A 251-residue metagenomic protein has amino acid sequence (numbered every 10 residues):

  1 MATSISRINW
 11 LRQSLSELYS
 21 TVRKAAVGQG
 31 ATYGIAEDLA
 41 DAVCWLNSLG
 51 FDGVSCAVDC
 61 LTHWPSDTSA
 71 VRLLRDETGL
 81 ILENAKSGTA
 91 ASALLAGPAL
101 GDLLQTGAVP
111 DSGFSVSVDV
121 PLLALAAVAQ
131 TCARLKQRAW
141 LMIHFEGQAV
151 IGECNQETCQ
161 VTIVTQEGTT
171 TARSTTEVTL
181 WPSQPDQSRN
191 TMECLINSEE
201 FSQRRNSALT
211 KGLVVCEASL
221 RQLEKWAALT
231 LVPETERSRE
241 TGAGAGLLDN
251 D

Functional and structural regions predicted by a protein language model:
M1-V27: Generic N-terminal amphipathic, Lys/Arg-enriched alpha-helix
A2-R7, C56, L82-N84: Acidic, glycine/proline-rich low-complexity segments that act as flexible tails and inter-domain linkers
N9-R12, G30, G50, K136 (+1 more regions): Glycine-centered secondary-structure boundary/capping sites
Q13, E17, T21, A31-D38 (+5 more regions): Conserved active-site and cofactor/substrate-binding residues in soluble primary-metabolism enzymes
R23, Q29, G34-L80: N-terminal low-complexity or amphipathic/hydrophobic leaders
D59-T162: A glycine-rich, acidic short-motif signal
T162-D251: Extended, charged low-complexity segments that frequently continue into or abut oligomerization scaffolds
